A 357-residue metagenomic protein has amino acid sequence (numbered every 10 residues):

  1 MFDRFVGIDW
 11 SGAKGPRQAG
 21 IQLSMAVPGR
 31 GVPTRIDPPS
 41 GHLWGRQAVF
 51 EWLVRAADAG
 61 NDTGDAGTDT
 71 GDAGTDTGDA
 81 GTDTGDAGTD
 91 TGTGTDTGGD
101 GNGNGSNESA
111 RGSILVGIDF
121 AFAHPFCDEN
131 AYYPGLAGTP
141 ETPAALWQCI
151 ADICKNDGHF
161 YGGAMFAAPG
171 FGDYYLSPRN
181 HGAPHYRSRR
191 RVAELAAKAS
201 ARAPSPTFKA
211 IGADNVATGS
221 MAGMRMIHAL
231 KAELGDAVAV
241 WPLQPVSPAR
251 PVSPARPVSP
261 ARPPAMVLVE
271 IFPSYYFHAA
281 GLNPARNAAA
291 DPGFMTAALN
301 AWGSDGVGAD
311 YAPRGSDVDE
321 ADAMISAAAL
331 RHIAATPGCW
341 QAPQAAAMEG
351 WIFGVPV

Functional and structural regions predicted by a protein language model:
F2-V6, W10-G60, G112-L115, F120-A249 (+1 more regions): RNase H-like (RuvC/DEDD) metal-dependent nuclease/polynucleotide-processing core
N61-T97, A249-S259: Long, intrinsically disordered low-complexity tandem-repeat segments
T95-S106: A detector of long low-complexity, disordered segments enriched in serine/threonine/proline
